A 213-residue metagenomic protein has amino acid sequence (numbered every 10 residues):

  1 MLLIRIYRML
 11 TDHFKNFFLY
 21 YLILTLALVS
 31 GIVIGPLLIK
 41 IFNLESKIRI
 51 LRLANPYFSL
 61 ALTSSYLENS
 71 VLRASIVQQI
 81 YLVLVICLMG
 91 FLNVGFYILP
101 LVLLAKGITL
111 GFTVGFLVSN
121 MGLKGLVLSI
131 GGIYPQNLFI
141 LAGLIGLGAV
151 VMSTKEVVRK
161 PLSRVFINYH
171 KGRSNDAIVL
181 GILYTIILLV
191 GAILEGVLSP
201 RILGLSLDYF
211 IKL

Functional and structural regions predicted by a protein language model:
L3-L19, L62, V165-N175: Cytosolic juxtamembrane amphipathic/interface segments immediately preceding and feeding into a transmembrane helix
D12-S46: N-terminal signal-anchor transmembrane alpha helix
A27-G31, G35, I140, I187 (+2 more regions): Alpha-helical transmembrane segments of multipass membrane proteins
P36-F58, S206: Interfacial/capping segments of alpha-helical transmembrane domains
L37-K40, L44, G90-F116: Transmembrane alpha-helix/helix-exit interface in multi-pass inner-membrane proteins
S59-M89: Interfacial helix-start motif at the membrane-water boundary
V102-P135, V179-L194: Hydrophobic alpha-helical transmembrane segments of integral membrane proteins
G146-L213: Terminal transmembrane helical module of multi-pass membrane proteins
